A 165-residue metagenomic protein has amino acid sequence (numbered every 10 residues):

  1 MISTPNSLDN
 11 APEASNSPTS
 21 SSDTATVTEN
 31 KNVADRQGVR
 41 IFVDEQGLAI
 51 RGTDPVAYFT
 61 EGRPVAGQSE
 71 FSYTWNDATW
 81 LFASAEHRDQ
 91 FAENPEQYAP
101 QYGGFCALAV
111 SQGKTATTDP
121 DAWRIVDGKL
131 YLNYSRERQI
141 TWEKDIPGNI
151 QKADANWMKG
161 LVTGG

Functional and structural regions predicted by a protein language model:
I2-T79, A85-G165: Charged, low-complexity intrinsically disordered segments
